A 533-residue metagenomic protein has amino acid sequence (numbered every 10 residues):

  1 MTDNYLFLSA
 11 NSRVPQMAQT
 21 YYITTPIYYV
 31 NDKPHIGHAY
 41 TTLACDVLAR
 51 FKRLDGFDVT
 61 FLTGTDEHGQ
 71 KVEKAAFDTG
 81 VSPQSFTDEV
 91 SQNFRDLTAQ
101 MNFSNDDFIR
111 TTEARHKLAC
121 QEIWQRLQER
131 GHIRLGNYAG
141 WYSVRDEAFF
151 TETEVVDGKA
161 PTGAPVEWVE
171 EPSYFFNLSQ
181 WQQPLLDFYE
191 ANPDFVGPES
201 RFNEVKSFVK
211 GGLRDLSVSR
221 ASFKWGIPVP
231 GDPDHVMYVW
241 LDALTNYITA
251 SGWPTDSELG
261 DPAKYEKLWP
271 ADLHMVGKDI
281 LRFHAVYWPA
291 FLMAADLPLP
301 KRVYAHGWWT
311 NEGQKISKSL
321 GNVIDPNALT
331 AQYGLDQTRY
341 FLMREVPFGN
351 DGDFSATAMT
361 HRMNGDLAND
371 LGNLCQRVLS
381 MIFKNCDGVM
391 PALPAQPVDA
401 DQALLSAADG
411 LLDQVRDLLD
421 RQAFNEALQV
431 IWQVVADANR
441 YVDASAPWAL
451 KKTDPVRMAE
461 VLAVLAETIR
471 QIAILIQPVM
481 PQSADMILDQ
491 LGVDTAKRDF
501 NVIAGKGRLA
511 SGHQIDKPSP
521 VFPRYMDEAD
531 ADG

Functional and structural regions predicted by a protein language model:
Y5-T20, T60, G64, V81-Q84 (+6 more regions): Basic, alpha-helical terminal appendages of large translation-related enzymes
A18-T63, R110, R115-A119, T162-K384 (+1 more regions): Structured secondary-structure scaffolds
A75-D88: A charged helix-plus-loop insertion that forms the helical arch/lid used to bind and gate nucleic-acid substrates
Q92-S104: A glycine-rich helix N-cap at a beta->alpha junction
T112-H132: Feature captures the FAD/FMN-dependent oxidoreductase FAD-binding
R130-Q182: Cys/His-rich short segments
L281, L342-E345, G349, A358 (+2 more regions): Active-site-proximal binding-pocket segments
